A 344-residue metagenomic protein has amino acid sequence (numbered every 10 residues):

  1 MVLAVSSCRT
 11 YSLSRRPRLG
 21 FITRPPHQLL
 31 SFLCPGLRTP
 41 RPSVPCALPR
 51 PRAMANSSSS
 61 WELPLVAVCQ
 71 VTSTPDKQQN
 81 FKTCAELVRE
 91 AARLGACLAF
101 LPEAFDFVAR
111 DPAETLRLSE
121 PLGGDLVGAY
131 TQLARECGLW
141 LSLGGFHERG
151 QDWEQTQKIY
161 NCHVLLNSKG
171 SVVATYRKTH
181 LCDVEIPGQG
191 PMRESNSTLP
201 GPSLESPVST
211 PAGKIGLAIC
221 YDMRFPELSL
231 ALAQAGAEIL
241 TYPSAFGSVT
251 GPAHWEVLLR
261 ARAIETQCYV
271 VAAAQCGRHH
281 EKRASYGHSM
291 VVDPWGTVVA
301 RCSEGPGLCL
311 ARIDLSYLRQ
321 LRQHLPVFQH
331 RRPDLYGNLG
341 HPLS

Functional and structural regions predicted by a protein language model:
M1-C34: N-terminal chloroplast transit peptides
V2-S6, S58, V271-S344: C-terminal beta-strand edge segments of enzyme domains
S59-T72: Short beta-strand segments enriched in small/hydrophobic residues
V66-C69, N80, V88-L118, A134 (+6 more regions): Active-site beta-strand/loop signature of hydrolases that rely on acidic residues for catalysis
R110-P112, G247-A253, E281: Glycine/threonine-rich flexible loop motifs
L122, G128, Q132, R149-A235 (+4 more regions): Active-site catalytic loop in hydrolytic enzyme cores
G123-Q151, T266, V270-A274: A short, hydrophobic beta-strand-centered structural micro-motif
L143-G145, N161-L165, S206-P207, S289-V291 (+1 more regions): Short beta-strand scaffold segments in enzyme catalytic cores
